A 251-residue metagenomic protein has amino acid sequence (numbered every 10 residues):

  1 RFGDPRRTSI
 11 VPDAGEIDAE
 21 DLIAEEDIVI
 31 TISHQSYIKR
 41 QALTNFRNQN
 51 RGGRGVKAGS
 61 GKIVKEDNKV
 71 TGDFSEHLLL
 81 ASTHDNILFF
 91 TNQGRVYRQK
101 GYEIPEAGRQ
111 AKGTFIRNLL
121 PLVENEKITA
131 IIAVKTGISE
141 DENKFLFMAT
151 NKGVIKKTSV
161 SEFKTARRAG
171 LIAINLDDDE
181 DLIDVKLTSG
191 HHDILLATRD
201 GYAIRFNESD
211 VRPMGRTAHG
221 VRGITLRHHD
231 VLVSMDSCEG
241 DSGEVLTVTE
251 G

Functional and structural regions predicted by a protein language model:
R1-G251: Short, structured "edge-of-domain" segments at secondary-structure transitions
